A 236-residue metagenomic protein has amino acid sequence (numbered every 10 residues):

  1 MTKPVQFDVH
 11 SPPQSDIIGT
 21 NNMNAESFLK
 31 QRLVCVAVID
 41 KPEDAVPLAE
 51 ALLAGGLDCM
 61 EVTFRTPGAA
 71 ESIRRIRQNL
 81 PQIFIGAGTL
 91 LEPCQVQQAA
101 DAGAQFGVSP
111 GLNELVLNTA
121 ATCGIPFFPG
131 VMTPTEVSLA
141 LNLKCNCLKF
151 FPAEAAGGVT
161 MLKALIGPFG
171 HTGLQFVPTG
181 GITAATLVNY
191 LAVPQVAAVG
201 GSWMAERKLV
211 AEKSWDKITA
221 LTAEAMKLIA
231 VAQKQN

Functional and structural regions predicted by a protein language model:
Q6-G19: Short, positively charged and aromatic/hydrophobic N-terminal segments
I17-A102, T122, A184, A192 (+1 more regions): Conserved N-terminal beta1-alpha1 strand-loop-helix module at the mouth
A37, C59-T66, F84-L91, A104-L112 (+3 more regions): Catalytic beta/alpha-barrel core
L53-D58, N79-Q82, D101-G107, T122-F128 (+3 more regions): Glycine-enriched alpha-helix->loop->beta-strand junction motifs that scaffold or abut catalytic
S72, C94-Q95, L115-V116, T135-L139 (+2 more regions): Short acidic active-site motifs
A87-G88, P178-I182, V199-S202: Glycine-rich beta-strand-to-loop/alpha-helix junction loops that act as flexible
P110-V116, K149-G158, Q195-S214: Glycine-rich phosphate-binding active-site loops on the catalytic face of alpha/beta enzymes
P134-N146, G158-P168: Anionic-ligand binding region
